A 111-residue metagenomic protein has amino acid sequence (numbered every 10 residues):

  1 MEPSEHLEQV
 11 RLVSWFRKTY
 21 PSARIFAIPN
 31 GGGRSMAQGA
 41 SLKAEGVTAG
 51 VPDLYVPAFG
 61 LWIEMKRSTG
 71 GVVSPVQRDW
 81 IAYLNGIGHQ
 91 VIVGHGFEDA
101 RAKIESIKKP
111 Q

Functional and structural regions predicted by a protein language model:
M1-Q111: Catalytic phosphate/metal-binding cores of nucleic-acid and nucleotide-processing enzymes, i.e., regions that mediate
